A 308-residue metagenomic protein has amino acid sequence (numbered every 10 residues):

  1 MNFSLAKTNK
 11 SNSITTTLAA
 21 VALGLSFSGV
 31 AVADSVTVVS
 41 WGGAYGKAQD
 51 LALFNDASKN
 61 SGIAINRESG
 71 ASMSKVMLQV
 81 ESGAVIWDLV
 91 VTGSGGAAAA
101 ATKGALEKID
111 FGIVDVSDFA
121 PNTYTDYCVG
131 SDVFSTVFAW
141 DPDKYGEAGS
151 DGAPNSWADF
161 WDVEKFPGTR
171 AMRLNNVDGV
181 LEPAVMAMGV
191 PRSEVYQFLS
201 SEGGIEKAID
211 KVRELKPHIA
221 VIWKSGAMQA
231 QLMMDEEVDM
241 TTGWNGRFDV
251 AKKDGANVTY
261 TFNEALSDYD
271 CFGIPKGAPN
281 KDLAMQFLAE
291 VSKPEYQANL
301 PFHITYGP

Functional and structural regions predicted by a protein language model:
F27-A33: Sec/Tat signal peptide C-region and signal peptidase I cleavage site
D34-A100, A230: Early extracytoplasmic/lumenal segment of secretory-pathway proteins
G43-A48, I86-W87, V91-M228: Extracytoplasmic ligand-binding site segments that recognize negatively charged/polar headgroups
A84-V91, I222, D239-W244, T259: Paired acidic/hydrophobic, glycine-rich loop segments that form the ligand-binding mouth/hinge of periplasmic-binding
A97-A99, M240-N257: A ligand-binding cleft/hinge motif common to bilobed small-molecule-binding domains
V116-F119, F134, E206-L215, K252-A278: Periplasmic-binding protein-like
A139-K144, V185-A187, Y269-L283, E290 (+1 more regions): A bilobed periplasmic-binding-protein/Venus flytrap-type ligand-binding module shared by bacterial periplasmic
K165-N176, E290-P308: Periplasmic-binding protein-like
